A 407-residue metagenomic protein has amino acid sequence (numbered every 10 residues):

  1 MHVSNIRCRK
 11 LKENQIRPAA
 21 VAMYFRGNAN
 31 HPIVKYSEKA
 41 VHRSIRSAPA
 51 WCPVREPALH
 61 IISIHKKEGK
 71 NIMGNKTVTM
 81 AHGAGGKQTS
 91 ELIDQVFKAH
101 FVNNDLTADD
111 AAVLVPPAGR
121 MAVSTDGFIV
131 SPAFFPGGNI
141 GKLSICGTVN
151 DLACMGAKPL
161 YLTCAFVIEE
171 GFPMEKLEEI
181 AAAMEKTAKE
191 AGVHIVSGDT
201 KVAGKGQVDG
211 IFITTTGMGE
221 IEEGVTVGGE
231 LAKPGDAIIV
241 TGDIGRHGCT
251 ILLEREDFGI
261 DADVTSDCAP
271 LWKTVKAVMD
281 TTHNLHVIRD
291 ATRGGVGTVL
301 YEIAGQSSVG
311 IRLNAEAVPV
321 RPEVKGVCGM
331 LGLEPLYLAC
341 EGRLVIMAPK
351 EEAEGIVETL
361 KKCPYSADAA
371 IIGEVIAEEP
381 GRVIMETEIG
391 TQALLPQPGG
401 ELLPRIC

Functional and structural regions predicted by a protein language model:
V3, A29-P32, R43, A48 (+2 more regions): Short hydrophobic alpha-helical segments enriched in small aliphatic residues
R7-R9, R17, R26, R43-R46 (+1 more regions): Basic polycationic patches enriched in arginine
K10, N14-I16, N28, K39-A40 (+2 more regions): Polybasic, lysine-rich low-complexity intrinsically disordered segments
Y24-F25, Y36: Aromatic (phenylalanine/tyrosine) cluster motif
K66-C407: Helix-biased detector of long, well-ordered alpha-helical tracts
